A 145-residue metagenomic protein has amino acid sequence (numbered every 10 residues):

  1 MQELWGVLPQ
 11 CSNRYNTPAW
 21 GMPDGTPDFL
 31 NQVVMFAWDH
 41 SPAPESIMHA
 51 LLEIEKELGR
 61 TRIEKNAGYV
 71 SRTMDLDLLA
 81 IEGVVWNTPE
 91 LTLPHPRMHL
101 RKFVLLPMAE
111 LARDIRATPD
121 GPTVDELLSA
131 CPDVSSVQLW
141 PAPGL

Functional and structural regions predicted by a protein language model:
M1-A43, M48: Short, surface-exposed acidic-centric catalytic microdomains
W20-D24, D28-F29, E45-L145: Flexible, gly/pro- and Lys/Arg-enriched active-site loops
